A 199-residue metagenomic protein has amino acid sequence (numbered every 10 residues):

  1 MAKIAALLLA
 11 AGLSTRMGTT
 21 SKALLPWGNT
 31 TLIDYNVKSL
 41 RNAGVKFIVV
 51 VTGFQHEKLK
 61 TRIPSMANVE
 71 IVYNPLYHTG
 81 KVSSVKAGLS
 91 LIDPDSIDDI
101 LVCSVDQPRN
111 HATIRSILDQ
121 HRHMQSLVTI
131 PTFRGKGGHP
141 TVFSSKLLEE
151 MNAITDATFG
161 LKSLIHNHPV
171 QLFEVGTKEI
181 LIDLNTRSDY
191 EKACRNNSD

Functional and structural regions predicted by a protein language model:
A2, A153-D199: Conserved alpha/beta core of the MobA/IspD/sugar-nucleotide pyrophosphorylase nucleotidyltransferase superfamily
A2-T52, E57: N-terminal glycine-rich phosphate-binding loop and ensuing alpha1 helix
M17, L59-I63, M151, A193: Hydrophobic packing residues within well-ordered alpha-helices of enzyme cores
L25, T141, D183: Residues that recognize and position ribonucleotide moieties
D34-D99, A112: Conserved N-terminal catalytic core of the sugar/cofactor nucleotidyltransferase
F54-Q55, L76, G80, G135 (+3 more regions): Short beta->alpha linker loops
H78-E150: Conserved beta-loop-beta/alpha segment of the NTase-like Rossmann-fold superfamily that binds/positions NTPs
